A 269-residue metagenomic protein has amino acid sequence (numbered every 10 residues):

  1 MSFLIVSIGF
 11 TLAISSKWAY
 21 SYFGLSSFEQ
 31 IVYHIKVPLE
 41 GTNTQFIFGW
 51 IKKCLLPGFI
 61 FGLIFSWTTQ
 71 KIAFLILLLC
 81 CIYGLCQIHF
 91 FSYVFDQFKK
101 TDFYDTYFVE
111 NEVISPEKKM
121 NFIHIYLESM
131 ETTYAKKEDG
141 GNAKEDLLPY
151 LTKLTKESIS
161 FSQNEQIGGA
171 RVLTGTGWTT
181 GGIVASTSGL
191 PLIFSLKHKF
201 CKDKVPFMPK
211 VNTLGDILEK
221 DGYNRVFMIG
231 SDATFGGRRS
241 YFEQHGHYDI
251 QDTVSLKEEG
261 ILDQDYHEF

Functional and structural regions predicted by a protein language model:
M1-Q97: Transmembrane and membrane-interface helices of multi-pass, inner-membrane envelope-modifying transferases
Y83, Q87-F269: Soluble catalytic regions of membrane-associated enzymes that act on cell-envelope and secretory-pathway components
